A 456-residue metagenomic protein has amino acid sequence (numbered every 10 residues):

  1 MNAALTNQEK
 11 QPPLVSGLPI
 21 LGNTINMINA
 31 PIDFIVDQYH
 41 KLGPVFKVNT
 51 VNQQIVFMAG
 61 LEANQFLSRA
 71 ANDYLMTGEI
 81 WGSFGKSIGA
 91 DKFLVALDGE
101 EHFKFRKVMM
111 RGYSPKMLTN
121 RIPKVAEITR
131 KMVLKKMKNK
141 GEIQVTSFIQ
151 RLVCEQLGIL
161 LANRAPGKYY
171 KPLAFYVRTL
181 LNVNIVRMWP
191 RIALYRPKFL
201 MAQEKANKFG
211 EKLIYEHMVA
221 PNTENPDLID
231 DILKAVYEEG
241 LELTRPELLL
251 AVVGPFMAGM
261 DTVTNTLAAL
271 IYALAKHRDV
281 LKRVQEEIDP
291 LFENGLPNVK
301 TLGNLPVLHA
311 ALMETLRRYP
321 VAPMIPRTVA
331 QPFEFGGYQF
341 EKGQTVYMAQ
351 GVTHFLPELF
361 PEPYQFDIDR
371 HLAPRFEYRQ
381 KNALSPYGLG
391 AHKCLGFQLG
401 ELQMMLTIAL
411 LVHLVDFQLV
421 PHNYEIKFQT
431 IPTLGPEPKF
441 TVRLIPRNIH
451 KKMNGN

Functional and structural regions predicted by a protein language model:
N2-L5, Q11-F34, Q54, E62 (+4 more regions): Cytochrome P450 catalytic-domain helical core, especially the substrate-recognition surface and oxygen-activation
K10-G22, T223-D231, A273-A322, G336 (+4 more regions): Cytochrome P450 I-helix active-site segment
P19, S114, Q203-T266, D367: Conserved cytochrome P450 catalytic core segment spanning the I/J/K helices
Y39, T129, L173-Y176, L180 (+3 more regions): Cytochrome P450 proximal C-terminal region
Q65-F84: Cytochrome P450 catalytic domain signature, combining two hallmark sequence patches
T262-L281, Q285-E287, F397-V415: Cytochrome P450 catalytic-core helices
M348-R375: Conserved cytochrome P450 K-helix/beta-meander segment immediately N-terminal to the heme-binding cysteine loop
